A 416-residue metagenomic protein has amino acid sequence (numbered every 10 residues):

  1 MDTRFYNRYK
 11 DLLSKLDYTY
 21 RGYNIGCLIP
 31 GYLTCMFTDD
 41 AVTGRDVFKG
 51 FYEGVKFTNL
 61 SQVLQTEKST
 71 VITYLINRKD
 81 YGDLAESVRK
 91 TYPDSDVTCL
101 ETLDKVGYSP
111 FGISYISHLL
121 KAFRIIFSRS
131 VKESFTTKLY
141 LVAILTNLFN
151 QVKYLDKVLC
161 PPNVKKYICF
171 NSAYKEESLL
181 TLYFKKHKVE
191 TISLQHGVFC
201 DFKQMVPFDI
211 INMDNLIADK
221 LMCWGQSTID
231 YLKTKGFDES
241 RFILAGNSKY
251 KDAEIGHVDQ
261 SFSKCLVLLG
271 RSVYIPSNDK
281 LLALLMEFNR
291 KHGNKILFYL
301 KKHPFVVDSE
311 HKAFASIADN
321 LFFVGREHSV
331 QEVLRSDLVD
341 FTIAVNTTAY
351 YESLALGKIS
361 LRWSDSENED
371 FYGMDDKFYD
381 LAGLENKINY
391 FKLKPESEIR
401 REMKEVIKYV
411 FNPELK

Functional and structural regions predicted by a protein language model:
M1-K416: Catalytic-core helical/loop segments in enzymes performing group transfer/polymerization on anionic/lipid-linked
